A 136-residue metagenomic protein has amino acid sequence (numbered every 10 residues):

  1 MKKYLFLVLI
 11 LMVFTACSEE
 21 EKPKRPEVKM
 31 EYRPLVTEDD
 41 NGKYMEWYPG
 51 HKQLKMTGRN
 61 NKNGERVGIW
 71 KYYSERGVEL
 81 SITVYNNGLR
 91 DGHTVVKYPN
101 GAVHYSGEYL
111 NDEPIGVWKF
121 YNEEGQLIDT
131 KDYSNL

Functional and structural regions predicted by a protein language model:
Y4-V13: Sec-dependent N-terminal signal peptides
C17-S74, V78-K97, A102-L110, I115-F120 (+1 more regions): Periodic aromatic/glycine/histidine/acidic cluster detector with a strong bias toward beta-strand repeat architectures
